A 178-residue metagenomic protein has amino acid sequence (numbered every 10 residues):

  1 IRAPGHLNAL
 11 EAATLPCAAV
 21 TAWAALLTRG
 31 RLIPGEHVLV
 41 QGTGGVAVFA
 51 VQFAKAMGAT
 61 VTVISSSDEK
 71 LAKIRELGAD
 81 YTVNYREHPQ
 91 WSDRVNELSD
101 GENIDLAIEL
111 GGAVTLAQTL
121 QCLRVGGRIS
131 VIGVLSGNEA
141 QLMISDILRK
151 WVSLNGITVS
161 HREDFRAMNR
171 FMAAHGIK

Functional and structural regions predicted by a protein language model:
I1-Q41, M57, E69, E76: NAD(P)H dinucleotide-binding glycine-rich loop of Rossmann-like/cofactor-binding domains, especially the beta1-alpha1
A3-P4, G42, S65-S66, N84-E87 (+2 more regions): Short beta->alpha connector loops at strand-helix junctions that form conserved, small/polar/Pro-enriched
T21, V46, V114: Hydrophobic/small residue at the entry helix of a nucleotide-binding pocket
I33, S99-D100, R124: Short conserved AdoMet
V38, G45, V61, Y81 (+2 more regions): A short hydrophobic/small-residue beta-strand
V40, K55-Q118: Adenosine-nucleotide cofactor-binding segment
G42-A50: Glycine-rich adenosine-cofactor-binding loop
M57, S66, I74, L110-K178: Glycine-rich phosphate-binding loop and adjacent beta-alpha segment of Rossmann(oid) nucleotide-cofactor-binding
